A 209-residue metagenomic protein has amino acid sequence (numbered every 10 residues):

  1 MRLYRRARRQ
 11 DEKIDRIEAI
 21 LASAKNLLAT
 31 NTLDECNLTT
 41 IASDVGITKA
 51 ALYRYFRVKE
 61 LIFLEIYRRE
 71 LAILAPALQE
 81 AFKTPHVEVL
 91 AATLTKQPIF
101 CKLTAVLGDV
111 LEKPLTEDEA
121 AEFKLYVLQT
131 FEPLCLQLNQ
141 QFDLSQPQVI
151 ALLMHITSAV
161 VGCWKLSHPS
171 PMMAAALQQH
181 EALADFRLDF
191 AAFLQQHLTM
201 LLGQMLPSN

Functional and structural regions predicted by a protein language model:
M1-N31, T39-T40: Basic, helix-initiating cap at the start of DNA-binding domains
D15, A19-N26, D44, L61-A81 (+2 more regions): Alpha-helical structural segments
A19, L27, N31-L61, E65: Helix-turn-helix
A19, T40, E88-V89, A151-S158 (+1 more regions): Amphipathic alpha-helical interaction segments
E65, Q79-L103, Y126, L152-I156: Hydrophobic alpha-helical connector segments
T84-K102, R187-N209: N-terminal hydrophobic signal/anchor transmembrane helix of membrane proteins
V87-E119, L166-H168: Helical hydrophobic small-molecule/effector-binding pocket
L128, Q140-Q195: Hydrophobic/aromatic-rich alpha-helical bundle segments in the mid-to-C-terminal region
